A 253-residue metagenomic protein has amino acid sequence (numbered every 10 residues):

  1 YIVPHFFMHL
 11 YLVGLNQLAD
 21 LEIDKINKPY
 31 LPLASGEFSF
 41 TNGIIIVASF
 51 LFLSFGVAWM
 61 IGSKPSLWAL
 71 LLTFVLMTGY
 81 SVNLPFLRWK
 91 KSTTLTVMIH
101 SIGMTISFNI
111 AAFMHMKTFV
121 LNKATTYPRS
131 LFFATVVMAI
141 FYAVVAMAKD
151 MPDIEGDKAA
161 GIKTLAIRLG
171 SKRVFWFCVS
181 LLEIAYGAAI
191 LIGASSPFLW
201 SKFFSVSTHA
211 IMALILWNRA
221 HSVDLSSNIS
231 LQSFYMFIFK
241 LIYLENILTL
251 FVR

Functional and structural regions predicted by a protein language model:
Y1-R253: Multi-pass alpha-helical membrane architecture of UbiA-family and related isoprenoid/lipid prenyltransferases
